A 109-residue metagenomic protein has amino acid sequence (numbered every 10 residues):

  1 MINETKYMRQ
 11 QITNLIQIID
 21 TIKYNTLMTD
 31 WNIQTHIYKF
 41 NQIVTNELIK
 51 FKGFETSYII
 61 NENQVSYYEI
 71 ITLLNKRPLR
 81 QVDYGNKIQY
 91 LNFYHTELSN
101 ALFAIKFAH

Functional and structural regions predicted by a protein language model:
I2-N3, T13-H109: Long, low-complexity or tandemly repetitive, helically biased scaffold regions used for multimeric assembly/adhesion
